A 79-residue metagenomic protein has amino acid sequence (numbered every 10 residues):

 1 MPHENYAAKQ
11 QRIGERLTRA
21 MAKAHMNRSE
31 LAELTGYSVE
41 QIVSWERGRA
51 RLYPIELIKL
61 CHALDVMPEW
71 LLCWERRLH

Functional and structural regions predicted by a protein language model:
M1-A8, S44, L72-H79: Short, charged recognition helix plus adjacent turn of helix-turn-helix-like nucleic-acid-binding domains
M1-H25: A short, Lys/Arg-rich alpha-helix, primarily the initiator
E15, R19, E33, S44 (+1 more regions): DNA-binding alpha-helical recognition surfaces that contact promoter or target DNA
K23-S44: Short alpha-helical DNA-recognition segment
R47: Short, conserved catalytic or interaction motifs in soluble domains
I55-W70: DNA major-groove recognition helix of helix-turn-helix/homeodomain DNA-binding modules
